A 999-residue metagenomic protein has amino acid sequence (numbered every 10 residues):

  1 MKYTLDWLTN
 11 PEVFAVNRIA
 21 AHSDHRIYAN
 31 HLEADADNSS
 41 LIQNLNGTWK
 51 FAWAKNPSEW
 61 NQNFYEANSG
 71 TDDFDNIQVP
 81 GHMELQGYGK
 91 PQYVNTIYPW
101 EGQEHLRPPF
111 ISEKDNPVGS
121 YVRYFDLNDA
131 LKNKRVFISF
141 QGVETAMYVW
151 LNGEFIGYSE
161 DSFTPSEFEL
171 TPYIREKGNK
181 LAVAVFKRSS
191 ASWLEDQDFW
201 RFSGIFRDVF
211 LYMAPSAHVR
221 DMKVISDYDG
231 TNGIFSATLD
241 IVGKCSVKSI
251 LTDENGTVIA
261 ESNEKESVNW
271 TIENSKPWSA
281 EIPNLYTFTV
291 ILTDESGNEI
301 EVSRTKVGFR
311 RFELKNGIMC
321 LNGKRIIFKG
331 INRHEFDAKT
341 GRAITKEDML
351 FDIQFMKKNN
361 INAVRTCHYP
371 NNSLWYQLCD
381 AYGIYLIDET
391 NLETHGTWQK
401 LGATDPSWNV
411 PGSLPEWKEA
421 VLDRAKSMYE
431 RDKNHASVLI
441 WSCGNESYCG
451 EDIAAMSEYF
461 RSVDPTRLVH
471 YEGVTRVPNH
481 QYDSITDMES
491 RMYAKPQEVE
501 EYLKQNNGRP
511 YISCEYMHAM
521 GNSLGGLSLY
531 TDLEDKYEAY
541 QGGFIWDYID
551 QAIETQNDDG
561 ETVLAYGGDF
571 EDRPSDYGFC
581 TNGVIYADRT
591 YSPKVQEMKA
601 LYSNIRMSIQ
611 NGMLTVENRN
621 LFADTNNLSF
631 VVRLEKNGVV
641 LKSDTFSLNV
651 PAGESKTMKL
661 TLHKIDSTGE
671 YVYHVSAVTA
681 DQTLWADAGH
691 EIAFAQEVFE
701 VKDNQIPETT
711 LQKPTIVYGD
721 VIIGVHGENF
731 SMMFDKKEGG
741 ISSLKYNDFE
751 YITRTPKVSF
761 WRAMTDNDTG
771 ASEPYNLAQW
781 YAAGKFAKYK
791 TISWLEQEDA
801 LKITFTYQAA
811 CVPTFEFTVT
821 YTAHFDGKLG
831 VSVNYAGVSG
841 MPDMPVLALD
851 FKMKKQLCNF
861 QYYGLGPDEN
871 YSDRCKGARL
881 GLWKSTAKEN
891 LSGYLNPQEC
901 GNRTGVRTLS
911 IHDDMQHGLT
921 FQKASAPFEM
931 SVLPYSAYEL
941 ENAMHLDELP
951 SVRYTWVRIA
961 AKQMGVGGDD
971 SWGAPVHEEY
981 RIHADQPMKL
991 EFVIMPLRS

Functional and structural regions predicted by a protein language model:
M1-A15, D35-A36, K50-A54, F74 (+9 more regions): Accessory beta-strand-rich segments of carbohydrate-active enzymes
M1-D37, W193, E299-M613, N620-N626 (+2 more regions): Extended substrate-binding grooves/exosites of carbohydrate-active enzymes
M1-W100, K180, A184, T531 (+3 more regions): Accessory carbohydrate-binding/adhesion or oligomerization-edge regions at the termini of glycan-active proteins
Y3, H82, K90, T96-I111 (+11 more regions): An acidic-aromatic loop/edge-strand motif
L85-Q86, Q92-V94, G142, K187 (+3 more regions): Beta-strand/loop-rich accessory regions of lumenal/periplasmic or secreted enzymes, predominantly carbohydrate-active
V149-L151, G233-S262, F288, M613-F646 (+2 more regions): Beta-strand-rich binding/interaction modules
I174-G178, D240-K315, D666, Y671-Q712: Extended acidic/polar, glycine-enriched regions that form or flank non-catalytic beta-rich accessory modules
E195-H218, Q551, G560-T615, R619-V639 (+5 more regions): Catalytic cores of secreted or luminal carbohydrate-active enzymes
